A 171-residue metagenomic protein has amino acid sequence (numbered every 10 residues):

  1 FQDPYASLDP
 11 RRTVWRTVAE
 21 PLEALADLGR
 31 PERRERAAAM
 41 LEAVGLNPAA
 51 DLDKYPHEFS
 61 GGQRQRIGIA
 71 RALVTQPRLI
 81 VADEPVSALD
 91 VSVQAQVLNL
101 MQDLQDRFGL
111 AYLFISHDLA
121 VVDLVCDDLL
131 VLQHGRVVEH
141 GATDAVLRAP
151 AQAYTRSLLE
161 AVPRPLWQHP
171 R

Functional and structural regions predicted by a protein language model:
D3, P10-A24: Q-loop/switch helix immediately C-terminal to the Walker
N47, H140-R171: Short catalytic/signature loops enriched in Gly
Y55-F59, Q63: Conserved ABC ATPase signature
I69, V97: Hydrophobic anchor residue at the start of the ABC signature
V74-R78: A short, proline-enriched helix->beta-strand linker immediately N-terminal to the Walker B motif in ABC-type P-loop
V122-L124: A short, surface-exposed alpha-helical micro-motif characterized by mixed small hydrophobic and charged/polar residues
